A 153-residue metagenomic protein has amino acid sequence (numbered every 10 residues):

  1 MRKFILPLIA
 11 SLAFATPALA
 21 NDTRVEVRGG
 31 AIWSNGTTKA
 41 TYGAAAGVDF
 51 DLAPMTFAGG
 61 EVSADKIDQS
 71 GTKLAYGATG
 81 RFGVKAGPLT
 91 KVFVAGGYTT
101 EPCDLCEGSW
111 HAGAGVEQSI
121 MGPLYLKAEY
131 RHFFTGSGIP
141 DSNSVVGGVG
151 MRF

Functional and structural regions predicted by a protein language model:
M1-R24: Cleavable N-terminal export/targeting peptides
P17-F153: Gram-negative outer-membrane beta-barrel domains
